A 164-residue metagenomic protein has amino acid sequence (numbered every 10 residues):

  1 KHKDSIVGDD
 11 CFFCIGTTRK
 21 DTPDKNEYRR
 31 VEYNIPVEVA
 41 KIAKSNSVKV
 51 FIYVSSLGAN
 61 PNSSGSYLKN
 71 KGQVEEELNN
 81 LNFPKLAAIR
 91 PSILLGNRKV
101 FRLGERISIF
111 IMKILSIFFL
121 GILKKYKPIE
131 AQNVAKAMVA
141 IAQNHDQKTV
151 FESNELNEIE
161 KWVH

Functional and structural regions predicted by a protein language model:
K1-E38, I42-S45, A142: NAD(P)H-binding glycine-rich loop region in Rossmannoid oxidoreductase-like domains and their noncatalytic homologs
F12, V54, S92: Short glycine- and Lys/Arg-enriched binding-loop motifs that mark or flank ligand-binding interfaces
I15, K49-V50, E105-I107: Short, flexible segments with low predicted structural confidence
T17-K20, I52-S56, L115-F118: A short alpha-helix capping/helix-coil boundary motif
T18, L57-G58, S92-L95: Active-site segment of SDR-like NAD(P)-dependent oxidoreductases
K25, R30-V31, V37-G72, N80 (+1 more regions): Conserved Rossmann-fold NAD(P)-dependent oxidoreductase catalytic core, especially the SDR/UDP-sugar
N62-T149, N154-K161: Oxidoreductase cofactor-interface core, primarily capturing Rossmann-like NAD(P)-dependent enzymes
